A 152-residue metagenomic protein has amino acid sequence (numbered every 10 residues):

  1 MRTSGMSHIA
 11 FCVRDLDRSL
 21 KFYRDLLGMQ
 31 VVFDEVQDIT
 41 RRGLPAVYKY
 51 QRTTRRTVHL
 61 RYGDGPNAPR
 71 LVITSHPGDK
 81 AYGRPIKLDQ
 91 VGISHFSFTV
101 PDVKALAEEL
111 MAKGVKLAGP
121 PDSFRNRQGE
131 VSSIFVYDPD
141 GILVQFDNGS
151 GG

Functional and structural regions predicted by a protein language model:
R2, F11, F98-G152: Vicinal oxygen chelate
G5, T53-R56, G92, E130: Exposed loop/turn and edge beta-strand positions of beta-sandwich/beta-sheet ligand-binding modules
H8, D89-H95: Eukaryotic phosphotyrosine signaling hubs
C12-A68, F135: Core segments of cupin and vicinal oxygen chelate
T40-P45, K80-Y82, R125-N126: A cross-kingdom feature marking solvent-exposed beta-strand/loop segments within repeated, beta-rich binding/scaffold
Y48-Q51, I86-L88, F124-R125: Short Gly/Pro-enriched turn/cap motifs at secondary-structure boundaries
D64-A68, G78-K80, V103: Short, charged/polar surface micro-motifs in flexible loops or helix N-caps
T74-D79, G149: Acetyl-CoA-dependent GNAT
